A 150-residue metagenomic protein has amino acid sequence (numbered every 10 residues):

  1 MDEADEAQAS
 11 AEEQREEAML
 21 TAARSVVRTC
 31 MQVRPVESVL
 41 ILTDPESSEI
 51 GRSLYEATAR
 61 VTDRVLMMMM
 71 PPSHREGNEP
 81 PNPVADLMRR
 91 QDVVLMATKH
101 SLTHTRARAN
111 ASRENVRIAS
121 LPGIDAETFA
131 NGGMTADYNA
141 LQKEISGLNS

Functional and structural regions predicted by a protein language model:
M1-S150: Active-site bordering "gate/hinge" segments that shape substrate access to catalytic or cofactor-binding pockets
